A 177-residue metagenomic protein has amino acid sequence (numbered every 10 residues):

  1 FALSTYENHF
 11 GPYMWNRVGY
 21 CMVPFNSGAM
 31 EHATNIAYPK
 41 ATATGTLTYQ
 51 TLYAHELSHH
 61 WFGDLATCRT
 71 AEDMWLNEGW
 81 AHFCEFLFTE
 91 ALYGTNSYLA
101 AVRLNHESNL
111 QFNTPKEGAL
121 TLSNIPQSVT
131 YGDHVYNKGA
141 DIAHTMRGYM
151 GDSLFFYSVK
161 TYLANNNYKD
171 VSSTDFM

Functional and structural regions predicted by a protein language model:
F1-D73, C84, I125-T130: Juxtacatalytic substrate-recognition/specificity segment
A2, Y6-E7, N77-T89, F176-M177: An active-site-proximal "capping" alpha-helix that borders the catalytic cofactor pocket
E7-G11, F62-G63, E85-Y93, R147-G148 (+2 more regions): Sec-exported extracytoplasmic/periplasmic mature domains
M14-N16, T70, M74-E78, L92-V102 (+1 more regions): Short, well-structured active-site flanking segments
P24, W75-H82, Y162-A164: Active/binding-pocket-proximal capping segment
S27-H32, T67, F88-T95, N166-S172: Secretory-pathway/luminal and periplasmic proteins that interact with or process carbohydrate-rich
E78-D141, T145, Y149-M150: Acidic/His/Gly-enriched intrinsically disordered linker/tail segments that often contain short helix/coil "MoRF-like"
G132-M177: Amphipathic alpha-helical substructures
